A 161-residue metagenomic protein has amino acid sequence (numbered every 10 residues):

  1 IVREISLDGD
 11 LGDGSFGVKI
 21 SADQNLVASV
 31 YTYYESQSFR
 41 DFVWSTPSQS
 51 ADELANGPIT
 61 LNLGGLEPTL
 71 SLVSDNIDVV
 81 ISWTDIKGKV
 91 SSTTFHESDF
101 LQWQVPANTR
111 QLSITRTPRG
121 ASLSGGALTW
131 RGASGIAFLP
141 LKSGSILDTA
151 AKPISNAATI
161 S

Functional and structural regions predicted by a protein language model:
I1-G17, D85-S113, T117-P118: Intrinsically disordered, low-complexity Pro/Gly/Ser/Thr-rich segments with frequent PxxP/GP/PP motifs and embedded
G17, T69, V80: Conserved beta-strand and immediately adjacent loop positions that scaffold enzyme active sites
N25-N76, T94-D99, P106, G120-S161: Conserved functional hotspot residues at active sites or interaction interfaces
D78-D85: Beta-strand-rich binding/interaction modules
